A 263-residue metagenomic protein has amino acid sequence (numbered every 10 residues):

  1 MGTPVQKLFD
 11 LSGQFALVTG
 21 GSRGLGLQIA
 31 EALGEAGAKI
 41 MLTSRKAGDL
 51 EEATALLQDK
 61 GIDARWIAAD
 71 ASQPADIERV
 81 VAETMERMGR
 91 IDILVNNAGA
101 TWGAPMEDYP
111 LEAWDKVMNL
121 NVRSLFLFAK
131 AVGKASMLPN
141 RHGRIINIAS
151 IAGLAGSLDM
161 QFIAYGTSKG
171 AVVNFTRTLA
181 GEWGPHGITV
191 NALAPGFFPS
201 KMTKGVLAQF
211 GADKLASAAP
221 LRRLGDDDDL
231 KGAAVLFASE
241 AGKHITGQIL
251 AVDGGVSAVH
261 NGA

Functional and structural regions predicted by a protein language model:
G2-L8, V235, T246-A263: Short C-terminal tail/terminal secondary-structure segment of NAD(P)H-dependent dehydrogenase/reductase domains
F15, S22-R23: Conserved glycine-rich cofactor-binding loop
P105-M106, A113-D115, L215: Substrate-binding pocket helix/loop in short-chain dehydrogenase/reductase
A129, S168, T176: Active-site helix of classical SDR
K134, G181-E182, K243: Alpha-helical segment proximal to the catalytic Tyr-Lys
S150: Residue(s) in the substrate-gating loop at a strand-loop-helix junction that position the organic substrate next
G184, T189, I245-G247: Short, small/polar-rich loop/turn modules that mediate ligand/substrate recognition or access, typified
